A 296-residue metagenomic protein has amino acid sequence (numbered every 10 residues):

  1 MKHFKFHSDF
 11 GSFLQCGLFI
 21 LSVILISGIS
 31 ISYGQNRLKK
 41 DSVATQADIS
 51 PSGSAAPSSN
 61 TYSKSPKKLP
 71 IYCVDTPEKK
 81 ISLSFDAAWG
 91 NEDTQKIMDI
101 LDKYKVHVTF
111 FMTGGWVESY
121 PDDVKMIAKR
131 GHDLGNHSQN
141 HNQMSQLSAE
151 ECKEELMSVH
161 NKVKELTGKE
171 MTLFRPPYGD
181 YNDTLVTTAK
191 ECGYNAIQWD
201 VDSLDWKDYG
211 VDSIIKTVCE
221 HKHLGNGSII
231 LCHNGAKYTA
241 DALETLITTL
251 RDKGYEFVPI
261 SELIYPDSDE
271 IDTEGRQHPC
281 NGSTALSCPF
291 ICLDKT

Functional and structural regions predicted by a protein language model:
M1-F10: N-terminal Lys/Arg-rich, disordered targeting/topogenic segments
G11-Q35: Sec-dependent N-terminal signal peptides of Gram-positive bacterial secreted proteins and lipoproteins
N36-A47: Ser/Thr/Pro/Gly-rich low-complexity linker/stalk segments immediately outside membranes or between
G53-L147, E151, E155, H160-K162 (+3 more regions): Active-site beta->alpha N-cap acidic-glycine motif
P66-T76, K103-Y104, V117-E118, Y238-T296: C-terminal domain-boundary segment and adjacent tail
F85-A88, F111-G115, S138-Q139, R175-G179 (+3 more regions): Active-site-proximal beta-strand/loop segments in catalytic clefts of secreted hydrolases
N91-M98, N142-E170, D180-N226, T239-A242: Alpha-helical scaffold elements lining the catalytic groove of polysaccharide deacetylases
H107, D133, N195, D202 (+1 more regions): Residue-level detector of anion-binding/catalytic polar loops
